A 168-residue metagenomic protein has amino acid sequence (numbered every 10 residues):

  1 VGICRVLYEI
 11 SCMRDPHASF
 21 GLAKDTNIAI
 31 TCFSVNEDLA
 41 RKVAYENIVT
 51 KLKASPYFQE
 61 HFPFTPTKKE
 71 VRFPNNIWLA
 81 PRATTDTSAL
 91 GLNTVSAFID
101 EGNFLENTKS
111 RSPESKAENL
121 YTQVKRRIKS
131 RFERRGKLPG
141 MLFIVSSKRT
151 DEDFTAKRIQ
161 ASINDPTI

Functional and structural regions predicted by a protein language model:
V1-I168: Phosphate/NTP-binding elements of NTP-utilizing enzymes
